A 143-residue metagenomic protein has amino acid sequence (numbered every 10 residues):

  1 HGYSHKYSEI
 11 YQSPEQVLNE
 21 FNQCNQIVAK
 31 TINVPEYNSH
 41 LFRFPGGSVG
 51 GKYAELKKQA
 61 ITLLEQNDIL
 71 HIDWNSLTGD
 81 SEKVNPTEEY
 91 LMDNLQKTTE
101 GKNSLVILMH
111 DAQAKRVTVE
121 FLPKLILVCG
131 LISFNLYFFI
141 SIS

Functional and structural regions predicted by a protein language model:
H1-E89, G101-M109: Metal-dependent polysaccharide deacetylase catalytic core of the NodB/CE4 family, i.e., the active-site-bearing domain
Y90-L91, V128: Extracytoplasmic/periplasmic C-terminal soluble domains
M92, S104-V106, V119-P123: Short amphipathic alpha-helical surface patches that serve as generic macromolecular interface elements
M92-E100: Short amphipathic alpha-helix with an adjacent loop that forms part of the alpha/beta core around
A114-S143: C-terminal domain-boundary segment and adjacent tail
